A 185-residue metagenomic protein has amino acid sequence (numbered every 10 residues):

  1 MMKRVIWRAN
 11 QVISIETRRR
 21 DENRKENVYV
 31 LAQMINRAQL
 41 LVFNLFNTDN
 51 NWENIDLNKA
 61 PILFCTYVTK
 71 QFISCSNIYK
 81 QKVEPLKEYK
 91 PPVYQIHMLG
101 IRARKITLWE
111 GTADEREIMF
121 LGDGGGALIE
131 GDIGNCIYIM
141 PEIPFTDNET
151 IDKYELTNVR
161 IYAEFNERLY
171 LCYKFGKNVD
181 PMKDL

Functional and structural regions predicted by a protein language model:
M1-N58: Short N-terminal edge-element motif at the start of the domain
L41-E84: Acidic, aromatic-enriched beta-alpha/helix-loop junctions
T66-L185: Beta-strand-rich cores of mature extracytoplasmic or soluble domains
